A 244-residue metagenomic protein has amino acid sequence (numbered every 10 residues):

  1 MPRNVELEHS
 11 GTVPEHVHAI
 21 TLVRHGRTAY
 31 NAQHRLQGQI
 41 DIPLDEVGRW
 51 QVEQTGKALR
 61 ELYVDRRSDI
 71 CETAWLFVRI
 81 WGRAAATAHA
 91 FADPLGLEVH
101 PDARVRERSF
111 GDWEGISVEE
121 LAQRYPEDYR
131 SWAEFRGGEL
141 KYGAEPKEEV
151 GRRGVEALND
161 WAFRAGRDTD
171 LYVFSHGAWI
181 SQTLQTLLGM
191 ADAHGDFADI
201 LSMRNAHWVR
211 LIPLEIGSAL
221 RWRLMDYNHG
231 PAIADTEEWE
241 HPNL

Functional and structural regions predicted by a protein language model:
M1-A19, T55, R108-E120, F163 (+2 more regions): Acidic, low-complexity terminal tails and accessory targeting/binding regions of phosphate-metabolizing enzymes
P2-E8, T12-P14, I20-E98: Active-site-proximal alpha-helix that buttresses catalytic centers in soluble enzyme cores
I20, A74, T169-A178: Generic beta-sheet signal
E53-V64, G151, V155-F163: Generic structural signal for well-ordered alpha-helical scaffold segments
V64-R104, R130, I212-L244: Conserved histidine-centered catalytic loops in small-molecule metabolism enzymes
V78-R79, R152, F174-S175: Short beta-strand scaffold positions
A92-E156, M225-N228, W239-L244: Phosphate-handling substructures
G177-S181, H207: GST superfamily/GST-like fold recognition
